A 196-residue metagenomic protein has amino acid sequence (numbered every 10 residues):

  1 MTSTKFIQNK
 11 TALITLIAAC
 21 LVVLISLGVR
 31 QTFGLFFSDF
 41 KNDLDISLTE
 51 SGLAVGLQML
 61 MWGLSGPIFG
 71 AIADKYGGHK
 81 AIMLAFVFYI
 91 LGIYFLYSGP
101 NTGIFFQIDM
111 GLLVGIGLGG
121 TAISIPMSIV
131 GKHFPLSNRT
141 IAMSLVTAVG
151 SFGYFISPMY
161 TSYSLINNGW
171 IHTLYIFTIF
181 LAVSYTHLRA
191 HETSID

Functional and structural regions predicted by a protein language model:
T15, L21-S38, I46-L48: Extracytoplasmic
M59-P67, F155: Residue-level signature of mid-helix packing/kink "hotspots" within the transmembrane helices of 12-pass Major
G66-G77: Helix-to-loop junctions at the C-terminal end of transmembrane segments in multipass secondary transporters
F88-N101: C-terminal ends and interior cores of transmembrane alpha-helices in multi-pass membrane transporters/permeases
F105-G120: Hydrophobic core of transmembrane alpha-helices in multi-pass small-molecule transporters, especially MFS/SLC-type
G120-F134: Intracellular juxtamembrane helix-capping segments at the cytosolic ends of symmetry-related transmembrane helices
T140-P158: Glycine-rich segments within core transmembrane alpha-helices of 12-TM secondary carriers
T186-T193: Conserved small/polar residues in nucleotide/adenosyl-binding loops
